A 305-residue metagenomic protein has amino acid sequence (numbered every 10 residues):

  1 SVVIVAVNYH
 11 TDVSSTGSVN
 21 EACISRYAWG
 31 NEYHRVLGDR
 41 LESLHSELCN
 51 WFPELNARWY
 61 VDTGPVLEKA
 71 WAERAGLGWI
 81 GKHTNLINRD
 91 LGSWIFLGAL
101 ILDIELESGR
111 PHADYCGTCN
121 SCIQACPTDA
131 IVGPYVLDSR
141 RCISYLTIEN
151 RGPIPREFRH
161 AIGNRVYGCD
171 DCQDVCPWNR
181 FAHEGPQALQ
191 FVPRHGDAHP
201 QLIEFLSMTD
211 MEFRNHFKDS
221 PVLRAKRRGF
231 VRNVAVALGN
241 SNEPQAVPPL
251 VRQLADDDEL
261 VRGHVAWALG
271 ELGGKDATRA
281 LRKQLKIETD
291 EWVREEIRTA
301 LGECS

Functional and structural regions predicted by a protein language model:
S1-Y115, K286, E291: Auxiliary alpha/beta "docking" domains used to position bulky ligands
I87-P111, T118, S139-F158, D210-R214: Short, charged low-complexity linear segments at domain edges
P111-S121, I131-P134, L223: Flavin-dependent oxidoreductase catalytic cores
S121-Y145, R151, R165-Y167, D171-L189 (+1 more regions): Iron-sulfur cluster-binding cysteine motifs and their immediate structural context in ferredoxin-like electron-transfer
H195-R232, V236: Glycine-rich phosphate/pyrophosphate-binding loop and adjacent beta-alpha nucleotide/cofactor-binding cores
E212-H216, E243-A255, G274-K286: Amphipathic alpha-helical scaffolding segments comprising HEAT/armadillo-like alpha-solenoid repeats
R227, D257-E259, T289-D290: Short inter-helical turns and helix N-cap capping residues of alpha-solenoid HEAT/ARM repeat scaffolds
V231-S241, R252, R262-G274, R294-S305: Structural detector for internal amphipathic alpha-helices that build alpha-solenoid repeat scaffolds
